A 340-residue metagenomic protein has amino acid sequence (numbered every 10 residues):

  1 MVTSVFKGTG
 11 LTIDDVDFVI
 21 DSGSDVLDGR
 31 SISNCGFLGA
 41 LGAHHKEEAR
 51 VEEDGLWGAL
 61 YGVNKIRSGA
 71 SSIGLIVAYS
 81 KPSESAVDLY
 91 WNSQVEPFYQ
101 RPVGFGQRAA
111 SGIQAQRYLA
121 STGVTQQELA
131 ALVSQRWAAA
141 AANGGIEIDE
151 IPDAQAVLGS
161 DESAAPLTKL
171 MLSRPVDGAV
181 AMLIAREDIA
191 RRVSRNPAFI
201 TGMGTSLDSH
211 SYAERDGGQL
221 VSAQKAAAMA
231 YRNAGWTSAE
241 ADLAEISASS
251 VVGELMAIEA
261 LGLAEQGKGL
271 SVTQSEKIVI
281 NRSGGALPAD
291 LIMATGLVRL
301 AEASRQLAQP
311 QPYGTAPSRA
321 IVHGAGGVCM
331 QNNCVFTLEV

Functional and structural regions predicted by a protein language model:
M1-D54, Y61, K65, Y118-T125 (+5 more regions): Conserved active-site "lid/cap" helical segment
I13-S22, R50, G74-A78, Q127-Q135 (+4 more regions): Beta-strand segments within the central parallel beta-sheet cores of soluble alpha/beta enzyme folds
G23-V77, K81-A110, I148-L172, T201 (+3 more regions): Conserved catalytic cysteine-centered active-site region of acyl-thioester-dependent Claisen-condensing enzymes
L27-G36, Y212-D216, A248-S271, M293 (+1 more regions): Short glycine/threonine-rich loop-to-helix capping motif typified by GTGT followed within a few residues by an Asp-Pro
S31, L56, F105-G112, G123-A130 (+6 more regions): Electropositive phosphate-/nucleotide-binding environments in soluble metabolic enzymes
R50-S80, R108-N143, M182-D188, D290-P312: Active-site-proximal alpha-helical scaffold in enzymes
A130-A131, E162-K225, M229, Q274-S283 (+4 more regions): Condensing-enzyme catalytic core mediating Claisen C-C bond formation in acyl metabolism
L220, Q224, A228-V251, L255 (+2 more regions): Extended C-terminal subregions enriched in glycine
